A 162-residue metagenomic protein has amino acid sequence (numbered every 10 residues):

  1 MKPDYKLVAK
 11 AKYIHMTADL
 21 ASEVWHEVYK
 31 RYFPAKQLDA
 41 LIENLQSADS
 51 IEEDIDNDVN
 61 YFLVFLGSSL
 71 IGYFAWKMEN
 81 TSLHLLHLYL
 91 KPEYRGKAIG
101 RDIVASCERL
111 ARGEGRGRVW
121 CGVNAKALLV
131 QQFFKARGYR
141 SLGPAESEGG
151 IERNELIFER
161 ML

Functional and structural regions predicted by a protein language model:
D4-I14, A18-E93, V104-S106, L110 (+3 more regions): Acetyl-CoA-dependent GNAT
N80-S82, R118, E155: A generic structural signal for beta-strand entry/edge sites
L90, N124-A125: Short amphipathic helical patch at the helix-1/turn junction of helix-turn-helix
A98: Conserved G/P- and acidic residue-centered "switch" motifs that form tight phosphate/ATP-binding loops in soluble
R101: Residues forming the Rossmann-fold NAD(P)(H) cofactor-binding site
W120-N124, K135-L156: Conserved catalytic-core motifs of GNAT/GCN5-like acyltransferases
